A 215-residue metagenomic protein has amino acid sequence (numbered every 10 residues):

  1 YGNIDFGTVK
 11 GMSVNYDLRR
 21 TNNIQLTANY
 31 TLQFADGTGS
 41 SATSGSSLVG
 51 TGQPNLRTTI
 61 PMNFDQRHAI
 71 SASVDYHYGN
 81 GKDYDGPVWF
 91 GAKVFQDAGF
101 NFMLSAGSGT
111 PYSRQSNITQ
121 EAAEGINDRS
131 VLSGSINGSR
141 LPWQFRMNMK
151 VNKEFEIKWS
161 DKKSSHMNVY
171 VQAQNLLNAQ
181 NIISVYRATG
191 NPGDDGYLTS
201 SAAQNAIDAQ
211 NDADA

Functional and structural regions predicted by a protein language model:
Y1-F95, G99-G109: Gram-negative outer-membrane beta-barrel transporters
Y1-G2, L56-N63, S133-L141, F155-W159: Active-site rim elements
G52, N127-G134: Short glycine/proline-rich turn/loop motifs
G81-Y84, W89-D128, R140-N148, N152-A215: C-terminal beta-signal and adjacent terminal beta-strands/loops of Gram-negative outer-membrane beta-barrel proteins
